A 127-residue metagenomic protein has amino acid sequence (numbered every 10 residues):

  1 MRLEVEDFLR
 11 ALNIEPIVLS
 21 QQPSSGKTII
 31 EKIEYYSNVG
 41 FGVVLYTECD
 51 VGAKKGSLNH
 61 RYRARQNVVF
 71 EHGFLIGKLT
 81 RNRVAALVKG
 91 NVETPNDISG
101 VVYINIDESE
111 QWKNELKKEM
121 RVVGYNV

Functional and structural regions predicted by a protein language model:
M1-G42, K78: Conserved N-terminal substructure of TIR/SEFIR domains
L19-Q21, L87, I106: Conserved beta-strand termini and adjacent loop/short-helix elements that scaffold enzyme active sites in alpha/beta
C49-G77: Conserved TIR/SEFIR loop-to-helix hotspot centered on a Trp-containing motif with a nearby acidic residue
V51-K54, E93-D97: Switch/connector loops and helix/strand junctions flanking conserved nucleotide-binding motifs in nucleotide-processing
T80-T94: Nucleic-acid nuclease catalytic cores
T94-V127: C-terminal interaction surface of TIR/SEFIR-family domains
